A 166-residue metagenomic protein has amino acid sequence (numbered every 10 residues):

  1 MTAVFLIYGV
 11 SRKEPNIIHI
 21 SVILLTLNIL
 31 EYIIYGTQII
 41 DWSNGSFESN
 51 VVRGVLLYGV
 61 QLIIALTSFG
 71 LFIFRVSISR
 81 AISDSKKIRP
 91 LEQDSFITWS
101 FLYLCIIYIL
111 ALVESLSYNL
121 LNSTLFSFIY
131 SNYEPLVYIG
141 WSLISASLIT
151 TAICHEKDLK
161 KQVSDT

Functional and structural regions predicted by a protein language model:
M1, W42-L56, N119-E134: Membrane-helix interface and helix-disruption motif detector
M1-L6, G59-R75, I139-A152: Hydrophobic cores of alpha-helical transmembrane segments in multi-pass inner/ER membrane proteins, independent
T2, I23-I33, Y103-I106, L110-V113: Lipid-exposed faces of alpha-helical membrane segments in multi-pass integral membrane proteins
V4-E14: Hydrophobic alpha-helical transmembrane segments
K13-L25, W99-S100: Membrane-interfacial loop-to-transmembrane alpha-helix junctions, especially the N-terminal start
L30-I107: Membrane-proximal helix-loop-helix units in multi-pass membrane proteins
V76-T166: C-terminal membrane-adjacent module
